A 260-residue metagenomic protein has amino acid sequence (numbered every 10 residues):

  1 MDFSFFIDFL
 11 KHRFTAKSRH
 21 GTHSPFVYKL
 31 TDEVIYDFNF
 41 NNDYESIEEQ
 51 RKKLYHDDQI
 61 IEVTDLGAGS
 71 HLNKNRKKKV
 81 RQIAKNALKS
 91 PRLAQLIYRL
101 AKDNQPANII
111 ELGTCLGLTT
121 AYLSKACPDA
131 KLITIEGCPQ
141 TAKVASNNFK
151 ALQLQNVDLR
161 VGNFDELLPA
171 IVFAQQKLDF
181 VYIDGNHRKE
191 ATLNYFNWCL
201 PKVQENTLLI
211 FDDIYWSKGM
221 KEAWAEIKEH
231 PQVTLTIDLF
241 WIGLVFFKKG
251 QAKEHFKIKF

Functional and structural regions predicted by a protein language model:
M1-Y182, N186-L208, I214-F260: A short alpha-helical cap/connector motif
